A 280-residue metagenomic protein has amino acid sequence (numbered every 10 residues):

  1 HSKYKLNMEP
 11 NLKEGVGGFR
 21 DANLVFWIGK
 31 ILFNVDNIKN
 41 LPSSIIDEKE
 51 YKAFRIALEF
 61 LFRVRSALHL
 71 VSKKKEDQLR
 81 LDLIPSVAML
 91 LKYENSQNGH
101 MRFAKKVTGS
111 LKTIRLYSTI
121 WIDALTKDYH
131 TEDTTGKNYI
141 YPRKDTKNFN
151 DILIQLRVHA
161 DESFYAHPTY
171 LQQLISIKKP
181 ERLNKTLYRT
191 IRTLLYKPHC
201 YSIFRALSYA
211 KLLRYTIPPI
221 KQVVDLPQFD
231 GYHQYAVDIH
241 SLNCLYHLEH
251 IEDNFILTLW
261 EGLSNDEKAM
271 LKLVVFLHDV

Functional and structural regions predicted by a protein language model:
H1-H233: Non-catalytic interface/linker regions that flank or bridge core catalytic/transmembrane domains
M8, P227-Q234, L248, D253-D266: Histidine/acidic-rich helix-loop-helix segments that form or flank divalent-metal centers in metalloenzyme catalytic
A22, V64, L207, C244 (+1 more regions): His-Asp-centered metal-binding catalytic motifs of divalent-metal-dependent phosphohydrolases/nucleases
W27, Y246-E249, D253, F276-D279: Hydrophobic alpha-helix feature that most strongly marks membrane-spanning transmembrane helices and their immediate
Y141-I154, F255-M270: Short, surface-exposed loop and linker segments with low hydrophobicity and enrichment for Pro/Ser/Thr
I154, N243-C244: Short amphipathic alpha-helical face segments that pack within enzyme cores and frequently flank/anchor catalytic
P219-V223, H240, N254: Core mixed alpha/beta domains of very large multi-subunit molecular machines
H233-N243: Amphipathic alpha-helical
